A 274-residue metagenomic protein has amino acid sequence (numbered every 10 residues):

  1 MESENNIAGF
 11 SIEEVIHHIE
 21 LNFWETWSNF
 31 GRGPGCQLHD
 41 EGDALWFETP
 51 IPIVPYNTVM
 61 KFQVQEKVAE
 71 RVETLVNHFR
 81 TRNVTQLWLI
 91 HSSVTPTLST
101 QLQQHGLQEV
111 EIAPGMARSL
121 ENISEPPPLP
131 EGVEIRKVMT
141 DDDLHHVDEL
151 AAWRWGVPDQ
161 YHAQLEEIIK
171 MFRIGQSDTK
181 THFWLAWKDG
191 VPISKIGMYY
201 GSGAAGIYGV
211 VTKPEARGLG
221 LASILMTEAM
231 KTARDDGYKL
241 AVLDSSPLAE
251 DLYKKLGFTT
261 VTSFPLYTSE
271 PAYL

Functional and structural regions predicted by a protein language model:
M1-T81: N-terminal charged segments
Q37-E41, T100-Q108, K180-I196: Conserved beta-hairpin
P50-T58, V110, Y200-I207, R217: A conserved beta-turn-beta hairpin within the catalytic core of GNAT-like acetyltransferases that forms part
E66-D143, Y267-S269: Acyl-donor-binding surface of acyltransferase catalytic domains
A69-V76, G209-P214, G218-K231, D235 (+1 more regions): Conserved acetyl-CoA-binding loop-helix of GNAT-fold acetyltransferases
R82-S92, A233-S245: Conserved GNAT acetyl-CoA-binding A-motif
T95-E109, S223, P247-S263, E270: Conserved active-site alpha-helix within GNAT-family acetyltransferase domains
D159-P214: A conserved beta-strand-loop-helix scaffold within acyl/acetyltransferase catalytic domains
